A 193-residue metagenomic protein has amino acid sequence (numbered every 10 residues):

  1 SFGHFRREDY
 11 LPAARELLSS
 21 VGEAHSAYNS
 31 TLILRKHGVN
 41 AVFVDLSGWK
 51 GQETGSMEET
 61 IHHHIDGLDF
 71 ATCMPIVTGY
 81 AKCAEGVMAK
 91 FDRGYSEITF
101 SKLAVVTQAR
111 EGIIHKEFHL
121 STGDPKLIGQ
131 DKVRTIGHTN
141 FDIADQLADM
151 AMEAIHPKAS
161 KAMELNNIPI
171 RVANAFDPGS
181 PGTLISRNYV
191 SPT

Functional and structural regions predicted by a protein language model:
S1-I155, A159-S160: Nucleotide/pyrophosphate-binding catalytic subdomain
T60, Q130, I170, Y189-V190: Alpha-helix boundary/capping detector
E85-G86, G123, R171-A173, P181: Short helix/loop capping segments that flank catalytic or ligand/cofactor-binding pockets
I114-H115, H156, N167-N174: Acidic/polar loop patches that form or flank catalytic/metal-binding clefts of enzymes that bind anionic ligands
F118-L120, N174-G179, Y189: Glycine-rich beta-alpha junction loops
I168, T183-L184: Active-site or pore-adjacent capping/gating segments
L184-T193: A conserved regulatory-domain signal marking ACT and ACT-like small-molecule sensing domains and adjacent regulatory
